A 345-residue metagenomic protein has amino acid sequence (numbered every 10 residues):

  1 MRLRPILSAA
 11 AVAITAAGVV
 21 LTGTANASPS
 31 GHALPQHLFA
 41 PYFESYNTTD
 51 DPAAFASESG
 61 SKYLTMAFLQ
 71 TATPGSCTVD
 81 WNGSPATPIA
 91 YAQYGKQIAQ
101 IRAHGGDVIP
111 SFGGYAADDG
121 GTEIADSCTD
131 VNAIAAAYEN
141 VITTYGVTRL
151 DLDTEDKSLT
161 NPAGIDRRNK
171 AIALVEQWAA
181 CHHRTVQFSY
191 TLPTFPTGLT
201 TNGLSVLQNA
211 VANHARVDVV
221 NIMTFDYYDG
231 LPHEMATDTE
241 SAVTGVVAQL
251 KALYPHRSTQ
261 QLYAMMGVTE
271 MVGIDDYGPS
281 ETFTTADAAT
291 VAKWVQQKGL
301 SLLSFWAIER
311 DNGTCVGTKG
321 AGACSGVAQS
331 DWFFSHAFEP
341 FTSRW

Functional and structural regions predicted by a protein language model:
M1-S28: Secretory targeting and sorting signals
S28-I222, D226-L253, R257, Q261-G267 (+2 more regions): Chitinase-like catalytic core of GlcNAc-active glycosidases
E281-L302: Short, low-complexity, polybasic intrinsically disordered segments
A307: Residues that scaffold, gate, or flank divalent-cation-dependent active/transport sites
